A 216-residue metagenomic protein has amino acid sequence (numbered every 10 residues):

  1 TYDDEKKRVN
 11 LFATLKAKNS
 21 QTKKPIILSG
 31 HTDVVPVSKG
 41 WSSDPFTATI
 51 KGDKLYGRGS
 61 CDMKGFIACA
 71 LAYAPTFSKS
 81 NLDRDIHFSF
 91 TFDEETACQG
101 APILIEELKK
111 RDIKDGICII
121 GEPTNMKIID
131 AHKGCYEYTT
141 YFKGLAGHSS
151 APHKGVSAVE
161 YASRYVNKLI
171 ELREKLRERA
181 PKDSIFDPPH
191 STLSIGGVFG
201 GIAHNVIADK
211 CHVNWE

Functional and structural regions predicted by a protein language model:
T1-R58, K79-L82: Acidic/His- and Gly-rich active-site-bordering loop/insert found across diverse amide/peptide-bond hydrolases
K24-I27, K54, H87, G116-I119 (+1 more regions): Structural motif
S38, I129-C135, H204-A208: Short glycine/proline-enriched loop/turn "hinge" motifs that connect secondary-structure elements and lie
D53-I67, E95, V156-V159: Short, conserved micro-motifs enriched in small and acidic residues
M63-E137: Acidic/histidine-rich catalytic neighborhood of metal-dependent amide-processing enzymes
I117, K127-Y161, H212: Metal-dependent peptidase/peptidase-like ectodomains
S149-I202, V206-I207: Acidic-enriched catalytic cores of C-N bond-cleaving enzymes acting on peptides and small amides
